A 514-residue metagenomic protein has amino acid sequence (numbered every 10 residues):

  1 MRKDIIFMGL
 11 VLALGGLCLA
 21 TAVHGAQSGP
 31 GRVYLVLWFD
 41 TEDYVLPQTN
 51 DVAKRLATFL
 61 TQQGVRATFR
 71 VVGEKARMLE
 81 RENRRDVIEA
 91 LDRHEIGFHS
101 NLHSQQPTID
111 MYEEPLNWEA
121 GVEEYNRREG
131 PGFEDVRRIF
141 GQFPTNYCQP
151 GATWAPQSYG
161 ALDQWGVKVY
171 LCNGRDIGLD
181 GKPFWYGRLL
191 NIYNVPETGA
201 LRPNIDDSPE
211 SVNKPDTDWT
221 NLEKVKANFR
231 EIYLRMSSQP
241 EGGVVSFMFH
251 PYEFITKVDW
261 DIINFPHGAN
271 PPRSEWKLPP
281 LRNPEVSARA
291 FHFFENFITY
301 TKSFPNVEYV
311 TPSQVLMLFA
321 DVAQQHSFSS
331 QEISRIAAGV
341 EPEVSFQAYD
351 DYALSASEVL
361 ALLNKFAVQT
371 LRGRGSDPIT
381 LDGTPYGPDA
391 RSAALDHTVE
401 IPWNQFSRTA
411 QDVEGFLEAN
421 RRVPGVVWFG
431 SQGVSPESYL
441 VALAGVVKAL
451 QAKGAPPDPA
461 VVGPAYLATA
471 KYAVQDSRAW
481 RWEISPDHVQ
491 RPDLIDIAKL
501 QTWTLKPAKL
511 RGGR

Functional and structural regions predicted by a protein language model:
M1-G9: Bacterial N-terminal signal peptides that target proteins for export
M8-C18: Bacterial N-terminal signal peptides
A20-A26: Boundary at the C-terminal end of the N-terminal hydrophobic targeting segment
S28-D92, V244-M248, Y252-F254, I262 (+5 more regions): Active-site beta->alpha N-cap acidic-glycine motif
W38-Q48, R70-K75, E114-Y125, F143-P150 (+2 more regions): The substrate-binding groove and active-site-proximal loops of carbohydrate-active enzymes, especially glycoside
R66-A155, G178-G181, G199-L201, V244-P251 (+7 more regions): Metal-dependent polysaccharide deacetylase catalytic core of the NodB/CE4 family, i.e., the active-site-bearing domain
N146-I262: Active-site-adjacent pocket scaffolds in enzyme catalytic domains
V169-K182, K226-R335: C-terminal domain-boundary segment and adjacent tail
